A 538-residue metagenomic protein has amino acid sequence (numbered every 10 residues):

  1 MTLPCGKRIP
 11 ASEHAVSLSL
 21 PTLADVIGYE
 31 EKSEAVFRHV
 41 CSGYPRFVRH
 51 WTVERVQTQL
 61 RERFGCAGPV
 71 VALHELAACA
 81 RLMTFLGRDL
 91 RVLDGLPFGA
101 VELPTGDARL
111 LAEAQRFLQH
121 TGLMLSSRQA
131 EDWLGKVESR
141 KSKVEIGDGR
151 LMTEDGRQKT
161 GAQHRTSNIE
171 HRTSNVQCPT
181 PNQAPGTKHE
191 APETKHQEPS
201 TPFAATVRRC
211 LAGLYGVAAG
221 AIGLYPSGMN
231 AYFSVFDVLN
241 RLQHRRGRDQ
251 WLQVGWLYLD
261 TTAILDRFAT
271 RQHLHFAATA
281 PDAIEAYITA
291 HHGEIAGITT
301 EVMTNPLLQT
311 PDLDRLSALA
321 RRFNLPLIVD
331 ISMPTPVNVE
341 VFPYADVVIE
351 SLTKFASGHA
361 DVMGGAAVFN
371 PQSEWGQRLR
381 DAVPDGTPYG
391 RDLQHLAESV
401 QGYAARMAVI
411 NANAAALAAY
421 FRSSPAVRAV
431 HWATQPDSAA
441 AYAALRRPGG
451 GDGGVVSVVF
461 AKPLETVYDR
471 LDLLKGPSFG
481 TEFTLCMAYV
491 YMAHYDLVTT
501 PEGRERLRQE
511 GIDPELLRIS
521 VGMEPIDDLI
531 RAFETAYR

Functional and structural regions predicted by a protein language model:
M1-R140, K195-S234, V238-R241, V254-F268 (+2 more regions): Conserved N-terminal alpha-helix of the aminotransferase class I/II PLP-enzyme fold
L23, E30-S33, F37-Y44, V347-V498: Active-site C-terminal subdomain of aminotransferase-like
G99-L103, A367, G453-V459, L517-V521: Short cationic amphipathic helices and targeting signals
V137-Q197: Arg/Gly-rich low-complexity intrinsically disordered repeat tracts
L214, A218-A426, H431: Conserved PLP-enzyme active-site core in the AAT-like
A219, D249, G451-V455, P514-R518: Short, solvent-exposed beta-strand edge segments and adjacent coil->beta transition regions
D237-H244, A441-G449, E505-G511: Short, flexible, solvent-exposed loop/turn segments with mixed acidic/basic and small polar residues
L471-R538: C-terminal active-site/capping subdomain that shapes the small-molecule cofactor and substrate pocket of enzyme
